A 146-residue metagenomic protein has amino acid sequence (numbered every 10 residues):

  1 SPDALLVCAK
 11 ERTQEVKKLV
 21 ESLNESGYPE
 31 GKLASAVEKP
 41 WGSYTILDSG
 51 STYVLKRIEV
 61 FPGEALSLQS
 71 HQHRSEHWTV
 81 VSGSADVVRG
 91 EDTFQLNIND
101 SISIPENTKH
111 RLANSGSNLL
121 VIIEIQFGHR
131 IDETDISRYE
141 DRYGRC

Functional and structural regions predicted by a protein language model:
P2, A9-R57, S67, I136-C146: A short, N-terminal "cap"/entry segment at the start of jelly-roll beta-barrel domains of the cupin/DSBH fold
P2-A4, K18, I98, P105-E106: Alpha-helical transmembrane segments and their membrane-interface anchoring/capping motifs
L6, T13-E15, R74, D86 (+3 more regions): Short, surface-exposed beta-strand-loop junctions and turns on beta-sheet-rich folds
K32-L33, R111-C146: Double-stranded beta-helix
T52, P62, H71-E91: Glycine- and acidic-residue-biased ligand/ion/polar-headgroup-sensing regions
R57-I58, L66-H71, A113-N114: Short histidine-centered beta-strand/loop micro-motifs that create catalytic or ligand/metal-coordination sites
G90-K109: Short acidic-glycine-tyrosine-enriched beta hairpin
